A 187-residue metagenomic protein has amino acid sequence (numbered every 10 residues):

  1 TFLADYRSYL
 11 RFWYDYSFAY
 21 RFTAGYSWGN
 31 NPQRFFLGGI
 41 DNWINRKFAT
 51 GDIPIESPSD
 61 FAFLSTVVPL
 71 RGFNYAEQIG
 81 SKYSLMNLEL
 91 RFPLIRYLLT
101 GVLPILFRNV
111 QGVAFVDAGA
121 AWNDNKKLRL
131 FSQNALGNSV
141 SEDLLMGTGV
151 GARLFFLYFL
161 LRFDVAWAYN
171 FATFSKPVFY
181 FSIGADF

Functional and structural regions predicted by a protein language model:
T1-F12, G149-V165: Surface-exposed extracellular loop regions of Gram-negative outer-membrane beta-barrel proteins
T1-N109, W122: C-terminal outer-membrane beta-barrel translocator/porin domains of Gram-negative envelope proteins and their
F2-A4, F18, S84-L88, A114 (+2 more regions): Hydrophobic, lipid-facing positions within transmembrane beta-strands of outer-membrane proteins
T23-S27, R91, F115-A121, F155 (+3 more regions): Outer-membrane beta-barrel pore domains and translocons
G72-Y75, N134-N138, A168-Y169: Extracellular loop and loop/strand-boundary signature of outer-membrane beta-barrel proteins
Q78-S81, A168-V178: Solvent-exposed loop/turn segments connecting transmembrane beta-strands in outer-membrane beta-barrel proteins
Q111-T148: Outer-membrane beta-barrel transmembrane domain signature
L154-F156, K176-F187: Outer-membrane beta-barrel "beta-signal"
